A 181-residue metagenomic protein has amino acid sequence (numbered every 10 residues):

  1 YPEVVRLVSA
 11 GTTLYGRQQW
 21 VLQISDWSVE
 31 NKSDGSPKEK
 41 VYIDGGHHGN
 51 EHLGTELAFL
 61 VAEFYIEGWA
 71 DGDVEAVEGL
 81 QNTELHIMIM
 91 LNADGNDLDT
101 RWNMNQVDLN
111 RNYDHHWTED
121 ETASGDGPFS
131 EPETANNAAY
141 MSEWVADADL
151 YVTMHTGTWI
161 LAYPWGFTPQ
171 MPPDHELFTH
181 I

Functional and structural regions predicted by a protein language model:
Y1-V41: Soluble metallo-hydrolase cores and metallopeptidase-like ectodomains found primarily in the secretory/periplasmic
D34-P173: Active-site/substrate-binding loop(s) of hydrolase catalytic cores
P172-I181: Catalytic cores of secreted/periplasmic or lumenal enzymes
